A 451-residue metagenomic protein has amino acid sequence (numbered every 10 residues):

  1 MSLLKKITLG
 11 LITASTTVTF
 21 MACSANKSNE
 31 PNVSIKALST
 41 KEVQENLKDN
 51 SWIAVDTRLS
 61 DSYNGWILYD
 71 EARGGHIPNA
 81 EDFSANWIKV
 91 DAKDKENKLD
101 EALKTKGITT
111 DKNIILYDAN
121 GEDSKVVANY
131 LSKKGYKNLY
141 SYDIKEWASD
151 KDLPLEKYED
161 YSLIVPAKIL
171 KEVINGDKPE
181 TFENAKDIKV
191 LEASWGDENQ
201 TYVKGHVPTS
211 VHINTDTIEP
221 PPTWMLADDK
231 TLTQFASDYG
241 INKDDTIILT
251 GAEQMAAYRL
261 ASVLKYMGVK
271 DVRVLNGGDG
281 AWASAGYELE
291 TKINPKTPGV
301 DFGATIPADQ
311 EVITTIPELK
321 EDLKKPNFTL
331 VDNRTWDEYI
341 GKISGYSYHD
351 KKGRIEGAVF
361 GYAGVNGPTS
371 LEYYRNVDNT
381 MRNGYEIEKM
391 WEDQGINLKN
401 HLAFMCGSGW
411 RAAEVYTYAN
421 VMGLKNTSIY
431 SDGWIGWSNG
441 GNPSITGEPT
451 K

Functional and structural regions predicted by a protein language model:
L3-T8, F20-K451: Cytosolic catalytic domains that perform sulfur/thiol-centered chemistry
I12-F20: Hydrophobic core
